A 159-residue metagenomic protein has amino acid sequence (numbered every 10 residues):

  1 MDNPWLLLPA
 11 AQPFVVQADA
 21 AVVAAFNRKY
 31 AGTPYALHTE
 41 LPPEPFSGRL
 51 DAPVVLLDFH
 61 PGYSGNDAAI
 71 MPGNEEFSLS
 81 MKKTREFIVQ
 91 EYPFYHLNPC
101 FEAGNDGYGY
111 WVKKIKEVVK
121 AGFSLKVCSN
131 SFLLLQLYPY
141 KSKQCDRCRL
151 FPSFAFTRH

Functional and structural regions predicted by a protein language model:
M1-E102: Active-site and ligand/interface coordination hotspots across diverse enzymes and nucleic-acid-associated assemblies
M1-P9, A36-H38, V119-K120, V127-H159: Glycine/proline-rich loop-helix segments at beta-alpha junctions forming the active-site rim of enzyme cores
E75-P139, Q144: Low-complexity, serine/threonine/proline-enriched polar segments
